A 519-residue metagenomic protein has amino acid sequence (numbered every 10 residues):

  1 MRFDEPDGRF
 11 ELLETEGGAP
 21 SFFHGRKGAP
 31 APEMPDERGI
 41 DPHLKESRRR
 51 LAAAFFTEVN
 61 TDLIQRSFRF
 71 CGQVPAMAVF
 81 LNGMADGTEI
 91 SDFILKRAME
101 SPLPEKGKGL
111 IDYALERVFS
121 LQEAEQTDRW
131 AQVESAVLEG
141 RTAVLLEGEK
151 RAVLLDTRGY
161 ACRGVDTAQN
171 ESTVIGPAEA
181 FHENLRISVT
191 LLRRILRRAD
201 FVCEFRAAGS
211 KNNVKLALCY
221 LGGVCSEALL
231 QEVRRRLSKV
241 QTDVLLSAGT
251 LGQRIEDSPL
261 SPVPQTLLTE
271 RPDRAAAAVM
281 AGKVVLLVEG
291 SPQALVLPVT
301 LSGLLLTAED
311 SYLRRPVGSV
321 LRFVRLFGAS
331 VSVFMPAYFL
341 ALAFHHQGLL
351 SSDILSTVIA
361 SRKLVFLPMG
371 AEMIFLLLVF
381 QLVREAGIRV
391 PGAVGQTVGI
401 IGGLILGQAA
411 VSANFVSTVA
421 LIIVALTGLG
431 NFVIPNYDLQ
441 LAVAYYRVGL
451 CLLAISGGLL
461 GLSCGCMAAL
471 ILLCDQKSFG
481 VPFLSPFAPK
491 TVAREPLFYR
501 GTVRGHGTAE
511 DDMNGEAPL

Functional and structural regions predicted by a protein language model:
M1-F334, S352, L472-L519: Membrane-embedded alpha-helical signal segments
R197, K363, F415, G458-L459: Amphipathic alpha-helical protein-protein interaction surfaces
R197, S238, R384, V411 (+1 more regions): Short polybasic/polar patches that bind polyanions
V285-L286, Q293, V299-L450: Transmembrane alpha-helical segments that form the functional core of multipass membrane systems
T418-A420, V424-L519: Hydrophobic alpha-helical transmembrane segments of membrane transport and translocation systems, primarily multi-pass
